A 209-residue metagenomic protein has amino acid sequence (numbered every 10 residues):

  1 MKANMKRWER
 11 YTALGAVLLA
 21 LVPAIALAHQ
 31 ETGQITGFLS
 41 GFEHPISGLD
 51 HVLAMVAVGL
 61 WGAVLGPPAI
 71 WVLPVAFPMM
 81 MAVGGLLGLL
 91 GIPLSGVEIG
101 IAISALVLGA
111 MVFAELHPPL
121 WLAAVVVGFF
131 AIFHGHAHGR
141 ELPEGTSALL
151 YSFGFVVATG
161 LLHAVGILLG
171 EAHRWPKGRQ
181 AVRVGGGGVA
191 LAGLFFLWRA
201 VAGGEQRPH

Functional and structural regions predicted by a protein language model:
K2, K6-H209: Membrane metalloprotein/metal-transporter helix-bundle signature
